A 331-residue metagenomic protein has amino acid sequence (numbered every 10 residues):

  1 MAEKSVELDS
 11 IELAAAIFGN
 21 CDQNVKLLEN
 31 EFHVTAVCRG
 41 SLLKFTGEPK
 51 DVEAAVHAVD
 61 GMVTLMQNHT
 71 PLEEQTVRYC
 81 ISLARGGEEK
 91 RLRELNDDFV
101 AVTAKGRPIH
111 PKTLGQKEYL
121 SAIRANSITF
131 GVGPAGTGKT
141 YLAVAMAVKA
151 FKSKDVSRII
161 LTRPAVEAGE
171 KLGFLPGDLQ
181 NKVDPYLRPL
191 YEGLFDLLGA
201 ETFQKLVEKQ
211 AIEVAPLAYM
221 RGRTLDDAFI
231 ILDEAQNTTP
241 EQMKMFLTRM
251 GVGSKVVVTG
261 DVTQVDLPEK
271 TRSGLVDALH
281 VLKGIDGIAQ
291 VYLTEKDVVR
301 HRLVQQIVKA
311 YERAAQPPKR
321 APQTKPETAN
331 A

Functional and structural regions predicted by a protein language model:
M1-A16: Short glycine-/aliphatic-rich beta-strand segments at the starts of folded cytosolic domains
A2, V6, K50, T70 (+3 more regions): Intrinsically disordered, low-complexity mixed-charge segments
L13-N30: Short amphipathic alpha-helix segments
I17, N24, A55-A58, M243-F246: Hydrophobic side chains in well-ordered alpha-helices
K26, F32-T35, R39-S41: Compact, well-ordered interaction domains used in eukaryotic information-processing assemblies
V37-N96: Interdomain "pre-motor" coupling segment immediately N-terminal to P-loop NTPase/helicase cores
L42, A104-Q116, A122-L232, Q236-A331: Conserved helicase motor core of SF1/SF2 NTP-dependent helicases
G86-L114: Conserved loop-to-helix interface motifs that mediate assembly, gating, or partner/ligand docking in ancient ring
